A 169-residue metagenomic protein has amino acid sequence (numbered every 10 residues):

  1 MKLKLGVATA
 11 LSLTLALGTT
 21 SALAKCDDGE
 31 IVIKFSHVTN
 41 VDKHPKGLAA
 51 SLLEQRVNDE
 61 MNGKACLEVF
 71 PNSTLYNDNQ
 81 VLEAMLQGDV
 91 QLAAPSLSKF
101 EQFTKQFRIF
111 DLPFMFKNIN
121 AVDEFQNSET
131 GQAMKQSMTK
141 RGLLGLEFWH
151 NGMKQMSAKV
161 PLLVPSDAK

Functional and structural regions predicted by a protein language model:
M1-I31: Short, low-complexity disordered leader/linker segments with a strong preference for bacterial N-terminal type II
A22-V38, N58-A65, T139, P161-K169: Immediate post-signal peptide segment of exported/extracytoplasmic ligand-binding proteins
C26-E30, A49-A50, Y76-A84, V90-L92: Conserved N-terminal glycine/acidic-rich loop preference
K34-S51, N72-Y76: Extracytoplasmic "Venus flytrap"
K43-E68: Short, polar/charged alpha-helical segment
S51-Q55, L86, Q91, S96-K169: Contiguous mixed-secondary-structure segments that line small-molecule binding/active-site clefts of soluble domains
N58-D59, P71-S73, D78, M134 (+1 more regions): Outer-membrane beta-barrel domain signature
V69-E83, N151, L163: Short helix-initiation/N-cap motifs at beta->coil->alpha
